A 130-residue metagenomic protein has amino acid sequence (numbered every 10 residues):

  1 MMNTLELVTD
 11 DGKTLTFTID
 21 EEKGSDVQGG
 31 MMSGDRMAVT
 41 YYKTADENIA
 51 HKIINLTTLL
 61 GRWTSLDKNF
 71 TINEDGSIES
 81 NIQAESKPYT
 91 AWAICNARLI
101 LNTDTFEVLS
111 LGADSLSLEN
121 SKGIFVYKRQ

Functional and structural regions predicted by a protein language model:
M1-V8, D26-S77, T105, S110-Q130: Short, flexible, surface-exposed loop segments at domain boundaries
D11-K13, A84, R98, K122: Solvent-exposed strand-loop boundary residues in beta-sheet-rich modules
G12-G29: Beta-strand/loop nucleic-acid-binding surfaces
K13-F17, P88-T90, G123-V126: Short beta-strand segments
G76-A84: Glycine- and charge-enriched low-complexity intrinsically disordered segments
E85-N102: Central antiparallel beta-sheet cores of small beta-barrel/beta-sandwich binding domains
